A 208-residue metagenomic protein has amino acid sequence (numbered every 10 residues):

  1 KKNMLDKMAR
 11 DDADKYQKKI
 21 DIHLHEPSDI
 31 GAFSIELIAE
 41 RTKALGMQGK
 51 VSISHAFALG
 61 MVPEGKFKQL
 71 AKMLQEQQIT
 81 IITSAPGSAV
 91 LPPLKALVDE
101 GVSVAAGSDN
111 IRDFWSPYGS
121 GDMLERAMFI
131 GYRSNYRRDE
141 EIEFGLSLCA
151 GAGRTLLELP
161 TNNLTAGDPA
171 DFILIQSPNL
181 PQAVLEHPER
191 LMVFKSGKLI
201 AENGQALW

Functional and structural regions predicted by a protein language model:
K1-P92, R112: Active-site core of metal-dependent hydrolases
K7-D14, I38-A39, V98-D99, G121-M123 (+1 more regions): Short, solvent-exposed amphipathic alpha-helical segments in soluble enzyme and RNA/protein-processing domains
D29, M61, W115, Q182 (+1 more regions): Conserved protein kinase catalytic core
E40-V51, Q78, K95-S177: His/Asp/Glu-enriched, well-ordered alpha-helical/loop segment that forms or immediately abuts the divalent-metal
K68, P117-L124, H187-P188, V193: Short, conserved loop/turn and helix-capping segments at secondary-structure boundaries that abut family-defining
A166-W208: C-terminal cap of metal-dependent C-N hydrolases
